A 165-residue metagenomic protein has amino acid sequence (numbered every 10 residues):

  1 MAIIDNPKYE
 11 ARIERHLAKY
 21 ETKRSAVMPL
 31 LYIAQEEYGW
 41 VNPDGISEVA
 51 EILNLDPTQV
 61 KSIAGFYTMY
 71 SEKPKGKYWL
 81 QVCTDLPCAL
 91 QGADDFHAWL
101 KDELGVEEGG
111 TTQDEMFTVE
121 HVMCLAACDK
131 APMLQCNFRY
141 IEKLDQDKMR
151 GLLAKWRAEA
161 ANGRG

Functional and structural regions predicted by a protein language model:
M1-G165: Signature of N-terminal electron-transfer/Fe-S-associated modules in redox systems
